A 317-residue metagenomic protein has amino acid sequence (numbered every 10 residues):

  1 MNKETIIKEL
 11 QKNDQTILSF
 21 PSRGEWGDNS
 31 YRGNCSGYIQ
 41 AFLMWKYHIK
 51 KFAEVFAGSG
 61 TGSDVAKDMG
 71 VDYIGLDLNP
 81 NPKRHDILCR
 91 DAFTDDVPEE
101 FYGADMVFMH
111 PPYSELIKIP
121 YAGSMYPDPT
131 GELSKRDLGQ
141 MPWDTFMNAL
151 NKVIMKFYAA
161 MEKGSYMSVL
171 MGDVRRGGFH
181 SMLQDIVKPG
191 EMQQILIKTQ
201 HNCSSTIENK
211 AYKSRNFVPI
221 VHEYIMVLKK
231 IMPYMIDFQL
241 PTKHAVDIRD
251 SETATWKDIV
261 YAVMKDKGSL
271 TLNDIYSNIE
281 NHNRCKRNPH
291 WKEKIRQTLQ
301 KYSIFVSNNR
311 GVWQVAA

Functional and structural regions predicted by a protein language model:
M1-Y302, S307-A317: Class I S-adenosyl-L-methionine-dependent methyltransferase catalytic core
